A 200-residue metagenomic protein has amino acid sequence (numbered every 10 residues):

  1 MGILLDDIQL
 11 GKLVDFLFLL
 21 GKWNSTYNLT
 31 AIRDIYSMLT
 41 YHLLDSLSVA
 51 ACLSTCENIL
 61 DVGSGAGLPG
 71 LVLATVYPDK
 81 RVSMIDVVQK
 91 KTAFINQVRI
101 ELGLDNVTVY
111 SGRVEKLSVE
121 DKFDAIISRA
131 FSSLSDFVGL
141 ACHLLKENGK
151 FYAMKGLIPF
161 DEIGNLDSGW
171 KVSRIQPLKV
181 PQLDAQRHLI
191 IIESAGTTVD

Functional and structural regions predicted by a protein language model:
M1-C56, L60, K90-A93, Q97-V107: Class I SAM-dependent transferase core
V62-S64: Conserved beta-strand/loop positions that form the S-adenosyl-L-methionine
A66-D79, G139: Conserved SAM-binding loop of SAM-dependent methyltransferases across substrates and taxa, primarily the Class I
S83, L157-D200: Active-site capping/gating segments
K91-A93, L134, P159: Short alpha-helix immediately C-terminal to the canonical SAM-binding loop
Y110-K116, S132: Conserved SAM/SAH-binding loop
E115-A125: A short acidic, Gly/Pro-enriched loop at the edge of an enzyme's catalytic core that lines a small-molecule cofactor
L145-E147: Helix-to-beta-strand junctions that scaffold the AdoMet/dcAdoMet cofactor pocket in Class I SAM-dependent enzymes
